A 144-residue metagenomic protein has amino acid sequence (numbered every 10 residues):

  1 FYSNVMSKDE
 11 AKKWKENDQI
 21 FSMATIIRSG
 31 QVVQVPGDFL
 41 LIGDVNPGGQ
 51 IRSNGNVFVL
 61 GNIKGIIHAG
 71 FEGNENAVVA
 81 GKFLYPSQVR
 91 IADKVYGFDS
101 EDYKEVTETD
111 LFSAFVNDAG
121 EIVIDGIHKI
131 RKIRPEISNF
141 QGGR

Functional and structural regions predicted by a protein language model:
F1-G48, R52, K64-R144: Charge-rich, low-hydrophobicity low-complexity segments
